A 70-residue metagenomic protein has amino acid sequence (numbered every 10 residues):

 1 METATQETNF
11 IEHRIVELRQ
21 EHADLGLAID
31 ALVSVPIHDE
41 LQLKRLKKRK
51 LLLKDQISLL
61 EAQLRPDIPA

Functional and structural regions predicted by a protein language model:
M1-T8: Extreme N-terminal "leader" segments
T8-A70: Amphipathic, hydrophobic secondary-structure cores in small proteins
